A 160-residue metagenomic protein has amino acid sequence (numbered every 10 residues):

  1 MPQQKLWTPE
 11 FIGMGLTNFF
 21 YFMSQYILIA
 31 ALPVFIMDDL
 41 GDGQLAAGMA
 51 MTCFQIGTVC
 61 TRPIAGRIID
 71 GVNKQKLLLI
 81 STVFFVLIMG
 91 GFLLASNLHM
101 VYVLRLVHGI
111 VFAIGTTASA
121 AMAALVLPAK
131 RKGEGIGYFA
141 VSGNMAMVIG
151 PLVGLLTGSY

Functional and structural regions predicted by a protein language model:
W7-G48: Helix-loop boundary and gating motifs at the non-cytosolic
G41, N73, L94-H99: Helix-breaking motifs and short loop linkers at transmembrane-helix boundaries and internal kinks in secondary membrane
Q55-P63, M147-V148: Residue-level signature of mid-helix packing/kink "hotspots" within the transmembrane helices of 12-pass Major
T61-N73: Helix-to-loop junctions at the C-terminal end of transmembrane segments in multipass secondary transporters
K76-G90: Structural signature of the two symmetry-related core transmembrane helices
H99-V107: Paired small-residue
L106-S142: Cytoplasmic helix-loop-helix junction between adjacent transmembrane helices in 12-TM secondary transporters
F139-Y160: Helix-loop-helix hairpin linking two adjacent transmembrane segments in secondary transporters
